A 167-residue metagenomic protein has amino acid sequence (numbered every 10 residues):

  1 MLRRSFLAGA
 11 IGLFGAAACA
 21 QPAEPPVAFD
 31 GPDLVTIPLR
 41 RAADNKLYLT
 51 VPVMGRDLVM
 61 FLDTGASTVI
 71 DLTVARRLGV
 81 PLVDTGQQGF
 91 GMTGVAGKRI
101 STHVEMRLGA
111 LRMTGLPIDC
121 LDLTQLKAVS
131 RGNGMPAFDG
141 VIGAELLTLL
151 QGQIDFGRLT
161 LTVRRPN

Functional and structural regions predicted by a protein language model:
L2-N167: Pepsin/retropepsin-fold aspartyl endopeptidases
